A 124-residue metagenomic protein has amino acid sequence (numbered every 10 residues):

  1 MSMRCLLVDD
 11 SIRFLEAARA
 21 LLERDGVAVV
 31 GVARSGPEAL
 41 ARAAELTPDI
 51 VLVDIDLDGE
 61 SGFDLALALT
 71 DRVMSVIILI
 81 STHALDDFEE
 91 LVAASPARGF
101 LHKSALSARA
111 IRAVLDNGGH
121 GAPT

Functional and structural regions predicted by a protein language model:
D9-D10, S35: Acidic di-acidic motifs
I12-G31: Two-component/phosphorelay signaling modules centered on CheY-like receiver
S35-E38, S61-D64: Acidic catalytic/metal-coordinating carboxylates
D54: Active-site residues of response regulator receiver
D58: The feature encodes the CheY-like receiver
G62, V92-G99: As written
F63-M74: Short amphipathic alpha-helix used as the core "switch/output" element in two-component signaling
I80-S81: Hydrophobic/aromatic residues positioned on beta-strands within the core alpha/beta folds
